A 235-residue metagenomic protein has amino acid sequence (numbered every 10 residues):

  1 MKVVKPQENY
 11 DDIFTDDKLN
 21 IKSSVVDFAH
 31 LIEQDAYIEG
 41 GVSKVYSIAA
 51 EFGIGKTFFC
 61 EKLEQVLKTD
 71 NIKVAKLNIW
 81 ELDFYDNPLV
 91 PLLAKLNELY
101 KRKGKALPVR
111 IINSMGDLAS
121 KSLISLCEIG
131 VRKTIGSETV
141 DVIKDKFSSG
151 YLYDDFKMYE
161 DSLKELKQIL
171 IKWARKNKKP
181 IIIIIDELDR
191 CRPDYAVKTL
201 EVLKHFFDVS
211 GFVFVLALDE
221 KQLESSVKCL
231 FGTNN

Functional and structural regions predicted by a protein language model:
M1-N78: Walker A/P-loop-proximal flanking segment of P-loop NTPase domains
M1-V4, E8-I13, V25, F59 (+2 more regions): The catalytic "switch" region of P-loop NTPases
E8-F14, Y46, S149-D155, I183-I185: Glycine- and acidic
S23-H30, E165-I169, K198: Well-ordered alpha-helical segments embedded in enzymatic catalytic cores
I32-A36, L170-N177: Structural motif corresponding to the C-terminal cap of alpha-helices
V45-I54, K76-I79, I181-R190, V215-L218: Extended hydrophobic secondary-structure segments that form protein cores and membrane-embedded regions
I54, F59-K172: P-loop NTPase nucleotide-binding core
